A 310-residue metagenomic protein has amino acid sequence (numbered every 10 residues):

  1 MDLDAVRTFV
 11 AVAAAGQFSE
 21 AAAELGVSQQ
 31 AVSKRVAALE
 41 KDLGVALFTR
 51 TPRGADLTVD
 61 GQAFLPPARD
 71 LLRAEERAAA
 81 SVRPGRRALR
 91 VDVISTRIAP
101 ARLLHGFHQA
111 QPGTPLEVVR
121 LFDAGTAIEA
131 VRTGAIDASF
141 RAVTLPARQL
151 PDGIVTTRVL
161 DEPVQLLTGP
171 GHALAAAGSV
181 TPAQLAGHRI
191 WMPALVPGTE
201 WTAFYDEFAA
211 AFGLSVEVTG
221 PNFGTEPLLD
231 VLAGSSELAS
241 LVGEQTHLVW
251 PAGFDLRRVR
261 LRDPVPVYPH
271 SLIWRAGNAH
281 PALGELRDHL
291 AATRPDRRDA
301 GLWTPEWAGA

Functional and structural regions predicted by a protein language model:
V12-G26: Short helix-boundary/capping micro-motifs
S28, R35: Residues within the DNA-recognition helix of helix-turn-helix
Q29-Q30, R73-A130, F140-R141: N-terminal winged-helix
A38-L57: A short LG(V/I)-centered, amphipathic sequence patch enriched for acidic residue(s) preceding the LG motif
A124, R132-A135, A194-R257: Hydrophobic hinge/microswitch elements
R148-E162, A177-G178, V249-L261: Ligand-binding "clamshell"
V155-V164, T168-I190: Flexible hinge/capping segments at coil-to-helix
L229, E244-R257, D263-A310: C-terminal effector-binding regulatory domain of bacterial HTH transcription factors
